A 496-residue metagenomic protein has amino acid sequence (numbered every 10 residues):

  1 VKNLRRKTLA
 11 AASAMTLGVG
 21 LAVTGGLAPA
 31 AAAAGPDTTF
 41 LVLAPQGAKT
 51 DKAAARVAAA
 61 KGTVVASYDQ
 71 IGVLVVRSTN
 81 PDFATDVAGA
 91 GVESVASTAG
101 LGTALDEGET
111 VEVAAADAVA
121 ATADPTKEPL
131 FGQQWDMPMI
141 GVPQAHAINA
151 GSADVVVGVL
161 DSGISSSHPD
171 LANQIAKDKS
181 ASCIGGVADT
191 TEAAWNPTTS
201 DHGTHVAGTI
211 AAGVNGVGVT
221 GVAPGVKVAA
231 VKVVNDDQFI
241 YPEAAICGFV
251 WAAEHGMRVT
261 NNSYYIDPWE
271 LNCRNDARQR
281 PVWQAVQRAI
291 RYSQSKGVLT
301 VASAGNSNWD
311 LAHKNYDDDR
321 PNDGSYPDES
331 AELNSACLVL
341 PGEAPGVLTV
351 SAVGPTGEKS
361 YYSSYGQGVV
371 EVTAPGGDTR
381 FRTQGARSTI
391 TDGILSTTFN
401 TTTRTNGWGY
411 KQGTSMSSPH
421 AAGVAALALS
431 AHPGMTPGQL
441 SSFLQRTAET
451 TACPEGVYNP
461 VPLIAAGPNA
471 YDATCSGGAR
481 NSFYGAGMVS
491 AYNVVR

Functional and structural regions predicted by a protein language model:
V1-A33: Secretory targeting and sorting signals
L41, V65, L74-V75, V156-L160 (+11 more regions): Structural recognition of the beta-strand scaffold that forms the well-ordered cores of secreted hydrolase catalytic
L41-K49: Short, surface-exposed ligand-recognition loops at beta-strand->loop->(often short) alpha-helix junctions that present
D51-Q133, P355-E358: Autoinhibitory propeptides
V64-V65, M257-Y264, S430-R496: C-terminal subdomain of the subtilisin-like protease fold in secreted/lumenal serine endopeptidases
D124-K227, C247-W283, S307-P321, E329 (+2 more regions): Active-site core segment of subtilase-fold serine proteases
H146-S152, T198, T220-A223, F239-N262 (+5 more regions): Mature extracellular/periplasmic domains of secretome proteins
G324-L427, S482, G487-V494: Extracellular S/T/G-rich loop segment that most often corresponds to the catalytic His/Ser-adjacent loop
